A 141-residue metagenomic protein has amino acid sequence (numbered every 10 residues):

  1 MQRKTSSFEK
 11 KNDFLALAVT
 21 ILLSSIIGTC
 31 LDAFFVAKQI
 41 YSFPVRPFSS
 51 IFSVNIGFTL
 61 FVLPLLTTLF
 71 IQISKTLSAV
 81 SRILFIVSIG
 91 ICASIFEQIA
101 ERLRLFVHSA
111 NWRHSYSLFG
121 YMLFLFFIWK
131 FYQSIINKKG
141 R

Functional and structural regions predicted by a protein language model:
M1-R141: Aromatic-rich, lipid-facing transmembrane alpha helices and their immediate juxtamembrane interface loops in integral
